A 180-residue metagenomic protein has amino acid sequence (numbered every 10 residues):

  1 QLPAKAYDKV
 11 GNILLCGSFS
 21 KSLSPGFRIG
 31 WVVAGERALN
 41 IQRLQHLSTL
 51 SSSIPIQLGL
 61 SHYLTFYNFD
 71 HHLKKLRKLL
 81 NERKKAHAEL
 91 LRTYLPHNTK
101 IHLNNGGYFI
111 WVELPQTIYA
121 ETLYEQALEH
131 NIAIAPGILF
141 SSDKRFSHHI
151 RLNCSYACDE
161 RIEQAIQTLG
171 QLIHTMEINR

Functional and structural regions predicted by a protein language model:
Q1-P3, L15: Conserved PLP phosphate-binding loop immediately N-terminal to the Schiff-base lysine helix in PLP-dependent enzymes
K9-K78: Conserved core segment of the aminotransferase class I/II
G35, T65, E113-P115, S155-A157: Residue-level recognition of strand-loop junctions within catalytic nucleotide-signaling folds
L47, H62-H72, L91-H97, Y119-T122 (+2 more regions): Inter-domain helical "communication" segments and dimerization helices that couple sensory or membrane-embedded modules
S61, K78-A88, T99-E113, L123-E125: Conserved glycine-rich beta-strand-loop-beta hairpin in the small C-terminal domain of fold type I
V112-R151, Q164: Conserved C-terminal alpha-helix-loop-beta "cap" of PLP-dependent enzymes that closes/shapes the active-site mouth
E129, K144-R180: PLP-dependent enzyme catalytic core of the Aspartate aminotransferase-like
